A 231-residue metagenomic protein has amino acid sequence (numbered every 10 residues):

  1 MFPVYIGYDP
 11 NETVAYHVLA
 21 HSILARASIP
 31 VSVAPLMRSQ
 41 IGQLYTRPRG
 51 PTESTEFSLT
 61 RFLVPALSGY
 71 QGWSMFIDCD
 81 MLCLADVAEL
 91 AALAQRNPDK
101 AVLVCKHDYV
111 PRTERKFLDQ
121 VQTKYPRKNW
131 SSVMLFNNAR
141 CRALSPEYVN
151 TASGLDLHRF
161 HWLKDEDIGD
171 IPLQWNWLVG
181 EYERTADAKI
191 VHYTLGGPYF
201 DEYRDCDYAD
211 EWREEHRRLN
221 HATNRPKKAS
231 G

Functional and structural regions predicted by a protein language model:
M1-F2, H17, I29, P35-R38 (+1 more regions): A glycosyltransferase accessory/donor-loop signature
P3-I6, I23: Hydrophobic targeting segments
Y5-H17: N-terminal beta1-alpha1 ligand-phosphate binding loop
S22-P30: Short, acidic, metal-binding catalytic loop of nucleotide-sugar glycosyltransferases
V31-S68: Active-site-proximal specificity loops/subdomain of glycosyltransferases
R47-E53, K116-V121, A186-A188: Short, surface-exposed amphipathic charged segments that create phosphate/polyanion-binding patches used for binding
T60-P111, L135: GT-A fold catalytic core of metal-dependent nucleotide-sugar glycosyltransferases, centered on the diacidic
A94-L157: Conserved catalytic core of nucleotide-sugar-dependent glycosyltransferases
